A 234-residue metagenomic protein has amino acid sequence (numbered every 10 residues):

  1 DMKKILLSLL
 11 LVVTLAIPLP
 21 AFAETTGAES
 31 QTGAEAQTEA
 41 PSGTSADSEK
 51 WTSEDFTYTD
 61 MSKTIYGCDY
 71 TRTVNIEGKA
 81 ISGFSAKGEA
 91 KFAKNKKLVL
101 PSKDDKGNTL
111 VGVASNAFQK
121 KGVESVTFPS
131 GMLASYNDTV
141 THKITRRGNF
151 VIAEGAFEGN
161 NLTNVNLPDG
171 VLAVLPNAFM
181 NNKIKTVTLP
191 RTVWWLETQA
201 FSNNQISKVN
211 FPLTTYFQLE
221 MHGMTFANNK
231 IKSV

Functional and structural regions predicted by a protein language model:
D1-L9: Positively charged n-region of N-terminal signal peptides that target proteins for export
L10-L11, A21: Cleavable N-terminal signal peptides
A16-Q31: Sec-dependent signal peptide cleavage junction
A28-S42, P190, P212: Intrinsically disordered, low-complexity tandem-repeat regions enriched in Proline and Serine
G33-T64: N-terminal low-complexity, Pro/Thr/Ser-rich intrinsically disordered segments that act as propeptides or flexible
D55, K63-I65, D69-K79, F92-G112 (+5 more regions): Structural signature of tandem-repeat unit edges
